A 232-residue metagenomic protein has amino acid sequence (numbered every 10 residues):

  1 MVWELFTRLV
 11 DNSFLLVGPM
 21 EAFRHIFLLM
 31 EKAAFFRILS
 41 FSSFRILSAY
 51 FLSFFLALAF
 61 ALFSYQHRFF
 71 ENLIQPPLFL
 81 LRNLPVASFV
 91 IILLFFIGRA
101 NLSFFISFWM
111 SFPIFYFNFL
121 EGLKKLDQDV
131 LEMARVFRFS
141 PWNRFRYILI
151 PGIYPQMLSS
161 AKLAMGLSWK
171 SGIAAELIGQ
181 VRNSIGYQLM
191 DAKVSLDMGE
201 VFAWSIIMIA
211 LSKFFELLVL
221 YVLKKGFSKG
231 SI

Functional and structural regions predicted by a protein language model:
M1-V10: N-terminal signal-anchor transmembrane alpha helix
L9-F51: Periplasmic/extracellular loop-to-transmembrane helix junction in inner-membrane transport proteins
S48-L78: Transmembrane-helix boundary motif in ABC transporter permease subunits
R68, S159, F202-I232: C-terminal transmembrane helix and the adjacent membrane-cytosol boundary/short C-terminal tail of inner/organellar
F79-I114, E121: Generic hydrophobic transmembrane alpha-helix motif, especially the helices
F95, S171-M208, S231-I232: Glycine-rich helix-loop "coupling/hinge" segments at transmembrane-helix boundaries in multipass transporters
F105, W109, P141-A174, F215 (+1 more regions): Transmembrane alpha-helices
N118-M157, L189: Short cytoplasmic-facing helical segments at TM-TM junctions of multi-pass membrane proteins
